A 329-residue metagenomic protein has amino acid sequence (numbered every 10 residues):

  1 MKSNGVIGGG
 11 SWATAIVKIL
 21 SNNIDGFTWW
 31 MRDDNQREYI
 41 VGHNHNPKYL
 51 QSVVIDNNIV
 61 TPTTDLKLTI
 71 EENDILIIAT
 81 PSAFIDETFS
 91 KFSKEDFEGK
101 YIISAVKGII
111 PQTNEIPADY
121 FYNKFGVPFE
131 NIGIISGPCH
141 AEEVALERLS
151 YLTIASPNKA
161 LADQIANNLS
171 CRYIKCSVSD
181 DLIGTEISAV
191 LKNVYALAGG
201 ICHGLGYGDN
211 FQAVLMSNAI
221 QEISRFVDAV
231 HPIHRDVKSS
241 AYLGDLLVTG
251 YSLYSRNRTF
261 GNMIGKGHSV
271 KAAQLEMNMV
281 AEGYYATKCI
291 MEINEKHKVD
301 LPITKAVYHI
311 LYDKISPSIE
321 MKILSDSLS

Functional and structural regions predicted by a protein language model:
M1-V53, I59-T64: NAD(P)+-binding Rossmann beta1-loop-alpha1 motif at the extreme N-terminus of oxidoreductases
K2-S3, Y101, V307: Residues that mark the start of a beta-strand
D56-N57, T63-E147, I165-N167: Rossmann-like NAD(P)(H) cofactor-binding subdomain of soluble oxidoreductases
E71-E72, L191, L243: Alpha-helix C-terminal capping/helix-to-coil transition sites in glycosyltransferase folds
F84, E95, K124-N131, L149-D236: Internal alpha-helical scaffold of NAD(P)-dependent oxidoreductase catalytic cores
G199-H203, D228-S329: NAD(P)-dependent Rossmann-like dehydrogenase/reductase catalytic/cofactor-binding core
